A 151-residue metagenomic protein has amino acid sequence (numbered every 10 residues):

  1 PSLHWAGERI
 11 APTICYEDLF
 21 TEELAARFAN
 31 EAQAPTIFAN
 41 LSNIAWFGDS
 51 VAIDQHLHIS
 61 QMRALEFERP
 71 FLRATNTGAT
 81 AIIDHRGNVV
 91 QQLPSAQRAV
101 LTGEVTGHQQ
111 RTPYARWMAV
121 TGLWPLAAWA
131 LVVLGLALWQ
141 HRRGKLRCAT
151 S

Functional and structural regions predicted by a protein language model:
P1-S151: Solvent-exposed soluble domains appended to multi-pass membrane proteins
